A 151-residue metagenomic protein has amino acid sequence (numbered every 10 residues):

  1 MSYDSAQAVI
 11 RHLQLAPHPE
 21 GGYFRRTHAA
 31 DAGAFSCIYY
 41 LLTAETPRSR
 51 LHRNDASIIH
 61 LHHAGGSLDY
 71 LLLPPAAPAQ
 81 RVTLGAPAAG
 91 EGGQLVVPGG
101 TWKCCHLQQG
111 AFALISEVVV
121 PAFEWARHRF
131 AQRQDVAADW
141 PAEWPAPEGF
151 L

Functional and structural regions predicted by a protein language model:
M1-L95, C104-C105, G110-F112, E117-L151: Non-catalytic, conserved peripheral segments adjacent to functional cores
